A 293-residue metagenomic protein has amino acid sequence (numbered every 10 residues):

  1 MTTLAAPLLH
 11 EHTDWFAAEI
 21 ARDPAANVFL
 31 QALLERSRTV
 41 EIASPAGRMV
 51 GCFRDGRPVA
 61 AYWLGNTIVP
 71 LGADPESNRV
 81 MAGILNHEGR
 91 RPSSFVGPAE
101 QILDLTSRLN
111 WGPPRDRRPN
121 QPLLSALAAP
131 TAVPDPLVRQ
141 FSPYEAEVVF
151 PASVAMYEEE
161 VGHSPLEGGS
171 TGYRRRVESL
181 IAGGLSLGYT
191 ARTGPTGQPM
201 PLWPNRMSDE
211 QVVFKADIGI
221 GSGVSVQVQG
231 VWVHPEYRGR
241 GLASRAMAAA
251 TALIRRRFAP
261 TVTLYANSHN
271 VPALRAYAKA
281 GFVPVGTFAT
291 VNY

Functional and structural regions predicted by a protein language model:
M1-I68, R79, N86, A99-D104: N-terminal charged segments
M1-L30, T131-L166: Short amphipathic alpha-helix that is part of the acyltransferase structural core
E35-L64, R174-E178, A182-A216: Conserved beta-hairpin
R54-P58, W63-P136: Acyl-donor-binding surface of acyltransferase catalytic domains
P75-I84, Q229-P235, G239-R256, L274-K279: Conserved acetyl-CoA-binding loop-helix of GNAT-fold acetyltransferases
G89-P98, I254-Y265, F288: Conserved GNAT acetyl-CoA-binding A-motif
V96-I102, P235, L264-L274, V291-Y293: Conserved beta-strand-loop-alpha-helix junction that forms the acyl-donor binding cleft
E100-R117, S244, S268-G286: Conserved active-site alpha-helix within GNAT-family acetyltransferase domains
